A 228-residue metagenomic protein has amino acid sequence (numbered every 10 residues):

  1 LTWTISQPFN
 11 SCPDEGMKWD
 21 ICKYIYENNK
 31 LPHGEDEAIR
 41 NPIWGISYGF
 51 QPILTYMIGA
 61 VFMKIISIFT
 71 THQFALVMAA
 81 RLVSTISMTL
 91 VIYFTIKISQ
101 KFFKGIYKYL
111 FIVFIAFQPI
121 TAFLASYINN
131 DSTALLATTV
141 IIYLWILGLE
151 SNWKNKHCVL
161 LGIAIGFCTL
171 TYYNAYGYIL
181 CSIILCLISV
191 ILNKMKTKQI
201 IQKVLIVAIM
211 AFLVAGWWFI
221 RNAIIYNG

Functional and structural regions predicted by a protein language model:
G16-Y48, L54, K64: Extracytosolic helix-loop segments that constitute the early lumenal/periplasmic catalytic or substrate-binding loops
F69-F74, T95-F117, L136: Transmembrane-helix signature of polytopic, membrane-embedded enzymes that assemble or transfer cell-envelope glycans
M78-F102, V140: Transmembrane-helix motifs of polytopic, lipid-linked glycan transferases
Q100-G105, I141-H157, C168, V190-L192: Membrane-interface transmembrane helices that cradle and orient dolichyl/undecaprenyl
I120-T133: Short acidic/glycine- and proline-prone juxtamembrane loop motifs at membrane-interface regions of multi-pass membrane
L149-E150, Y178-F212: Perimembrane helix-loop-helix junctions
H157-Y173, M210-L213: Membrane-interface alpha helices of multi-pass inner-membrane proteins
Q202-G228: Membrane-lumen/periplasm interface segments of specific transmembrane helices in polyprenyl phosphate-linked
